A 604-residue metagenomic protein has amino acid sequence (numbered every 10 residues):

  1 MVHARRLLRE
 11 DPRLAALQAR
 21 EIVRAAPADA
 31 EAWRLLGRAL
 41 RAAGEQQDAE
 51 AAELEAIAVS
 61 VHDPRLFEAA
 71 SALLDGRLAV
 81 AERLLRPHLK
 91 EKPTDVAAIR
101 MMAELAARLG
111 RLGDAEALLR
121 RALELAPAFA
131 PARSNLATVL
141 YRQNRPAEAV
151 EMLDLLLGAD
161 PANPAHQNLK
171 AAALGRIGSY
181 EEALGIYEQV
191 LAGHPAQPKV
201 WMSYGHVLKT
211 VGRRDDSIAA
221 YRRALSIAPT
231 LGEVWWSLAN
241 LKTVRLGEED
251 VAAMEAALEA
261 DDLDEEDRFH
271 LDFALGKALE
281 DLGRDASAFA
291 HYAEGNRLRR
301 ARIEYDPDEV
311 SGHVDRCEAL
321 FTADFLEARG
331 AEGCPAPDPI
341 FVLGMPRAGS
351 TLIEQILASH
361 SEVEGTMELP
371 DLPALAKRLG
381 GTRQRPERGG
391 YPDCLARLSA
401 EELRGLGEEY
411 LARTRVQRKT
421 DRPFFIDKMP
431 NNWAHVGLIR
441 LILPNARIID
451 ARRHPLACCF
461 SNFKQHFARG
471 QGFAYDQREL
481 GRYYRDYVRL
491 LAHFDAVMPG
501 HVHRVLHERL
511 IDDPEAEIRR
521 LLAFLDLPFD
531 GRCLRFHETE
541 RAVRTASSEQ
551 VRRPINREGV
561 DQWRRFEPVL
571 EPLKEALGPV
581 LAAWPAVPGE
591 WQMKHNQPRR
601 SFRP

Functional and structural regions predicted by a protein language model:
M1-K419, E590-P604: Alpha-helical solenoid repeat scaffolds of the TPR/TPR-like class and their adjacent stem/linker regions that mediate
I177, V211, A220, L225 (+5 more regions): PAPS-dependent sulfotransferase catalytic domain
F473, V587-P588: Flexible, Gly/Pro-enriched loop and linker segments at secondary-structure and domain junctions
